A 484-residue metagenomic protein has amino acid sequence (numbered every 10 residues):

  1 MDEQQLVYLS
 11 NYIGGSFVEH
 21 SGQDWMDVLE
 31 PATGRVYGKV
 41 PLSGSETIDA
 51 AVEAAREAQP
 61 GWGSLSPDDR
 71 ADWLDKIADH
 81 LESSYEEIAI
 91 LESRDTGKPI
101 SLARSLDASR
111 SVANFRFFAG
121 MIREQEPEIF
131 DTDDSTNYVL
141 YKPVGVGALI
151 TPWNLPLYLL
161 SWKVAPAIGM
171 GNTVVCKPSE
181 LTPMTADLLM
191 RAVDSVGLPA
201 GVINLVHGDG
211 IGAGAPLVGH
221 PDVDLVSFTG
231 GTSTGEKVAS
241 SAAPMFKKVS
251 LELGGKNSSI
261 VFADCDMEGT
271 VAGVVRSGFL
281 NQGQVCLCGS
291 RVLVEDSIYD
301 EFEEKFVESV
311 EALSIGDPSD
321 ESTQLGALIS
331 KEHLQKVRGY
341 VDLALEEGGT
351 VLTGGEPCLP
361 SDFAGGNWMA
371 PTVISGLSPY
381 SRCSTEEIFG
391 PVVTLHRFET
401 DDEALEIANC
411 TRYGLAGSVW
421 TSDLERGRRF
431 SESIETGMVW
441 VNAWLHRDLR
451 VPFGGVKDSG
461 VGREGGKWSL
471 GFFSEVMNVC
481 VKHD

Functional and structural regions predicted by a protein language model:
M1-K39, D72, K76, Q125-I150 (+6 more regions): Terminal low-complexity tails and localization/encapsulation signals of metabolic enzymes
G15, G34, R70, E92 (+10 more regions): Residue-level signal for inorganic ion chemistry
T33-G38, V223, I260, S314 (+2 more regions): Conserved C-terminal structural/oligomerization subdomain of aldehyde/semialdehyde dehydrogenase
R35-Q125: Glycine-rich loop-to-alpha-helix module at the N-terminal edge of alpha/beta enzyme cores
Y37-S43, A58-S64, L149, S259-F262 (+5 more regions): Short, well-ordered beta-strand elements within core beta-sheets of diverse protein domains
Q59, G63, A78-Y85, A89 (+18 more regions): Structural signal for hydrophobic packing residues in well-ordered secondary-structure cores of soluble enzyme domains
E126-G269, F398: Rossmann-like NAD(P) dinucleotide-binding subdomain of oxidoreductase/dehydrogenase enzymes
L225, S233-S378, V441: ALDH superfamily catalytic-core signature
